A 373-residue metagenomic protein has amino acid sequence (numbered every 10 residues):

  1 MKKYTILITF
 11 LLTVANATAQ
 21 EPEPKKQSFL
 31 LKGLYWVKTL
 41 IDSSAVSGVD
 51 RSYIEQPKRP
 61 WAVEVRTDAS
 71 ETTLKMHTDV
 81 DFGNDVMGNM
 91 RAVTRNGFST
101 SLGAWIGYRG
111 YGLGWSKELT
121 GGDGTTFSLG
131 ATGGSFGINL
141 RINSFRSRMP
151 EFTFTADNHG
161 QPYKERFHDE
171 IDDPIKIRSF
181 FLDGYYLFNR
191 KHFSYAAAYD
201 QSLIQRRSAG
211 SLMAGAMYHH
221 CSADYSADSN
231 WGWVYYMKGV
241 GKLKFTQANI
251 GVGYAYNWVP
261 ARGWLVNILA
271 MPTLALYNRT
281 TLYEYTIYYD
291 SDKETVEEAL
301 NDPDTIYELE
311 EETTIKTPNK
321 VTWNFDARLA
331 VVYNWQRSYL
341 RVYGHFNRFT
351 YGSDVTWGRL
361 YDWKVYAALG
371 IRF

Functional and structural regions predicted by a protein language model:
M1-L30, S43, W264-V266, I371-F373: Bacterial Sec-dependent N-terminal signal peptides
E21-K32, V37, I41-P60, N189-G210 (+1 more regions): Short loop/turn motifs that connect adjacent beta-strands in outer-membrane beta-barrel proteins
Q27-F29, P57-V63, T100, R109-Y111 (+9 more regions): Outer-envelope beta-barrel architecture signal
V63-E71, I106, W115-K117, A131 (+6 more regions): Transmembrane beta-barrel strands of outer-membrane/channel proteins
D68-N84, R141-F180: Outer-membrane beta-barrel translocator/channel fold
M90, Y108-F127, G344-R348: Transmembrane beta-strand segments that form the barrel wall of outer-membrane beta-barrel proteins
M90-L102, E151-T155, K164-F181, C221-N249 (+4 more regions): Extracellular/periplasm-exposed beta-strand and loop segments of Gram-negative cell-envelope proteins, dominated by
L182-G184, Y361-F373: Outer-membrane beta-barrel "beta-signal"
